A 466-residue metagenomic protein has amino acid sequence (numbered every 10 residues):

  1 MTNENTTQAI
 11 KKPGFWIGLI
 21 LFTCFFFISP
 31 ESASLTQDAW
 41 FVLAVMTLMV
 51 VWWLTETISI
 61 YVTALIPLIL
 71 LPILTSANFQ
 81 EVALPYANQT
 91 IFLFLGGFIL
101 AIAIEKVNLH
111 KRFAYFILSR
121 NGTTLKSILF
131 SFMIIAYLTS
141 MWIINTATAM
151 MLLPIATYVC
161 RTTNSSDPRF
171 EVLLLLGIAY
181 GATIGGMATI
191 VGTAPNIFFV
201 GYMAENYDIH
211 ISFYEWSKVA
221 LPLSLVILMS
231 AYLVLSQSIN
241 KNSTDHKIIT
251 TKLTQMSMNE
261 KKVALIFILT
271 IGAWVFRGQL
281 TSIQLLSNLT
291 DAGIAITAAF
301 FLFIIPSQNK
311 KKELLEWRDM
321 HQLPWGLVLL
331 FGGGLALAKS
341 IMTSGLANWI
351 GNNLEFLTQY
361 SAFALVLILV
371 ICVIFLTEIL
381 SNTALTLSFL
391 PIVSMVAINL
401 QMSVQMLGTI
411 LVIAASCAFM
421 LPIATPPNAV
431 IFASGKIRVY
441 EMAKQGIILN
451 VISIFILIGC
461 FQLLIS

Functional and structural regions predicted by a protein language model:
M1-L93, E215-N352, I448-I454, I458-S466: Hydrophobic transmembrane alpha-helices of multi-pass small-molecule transporters
E31, L48, Y61-V62, I66-P168 (+3 more regions): Membrane-embedded alpha-helical segments and adjacent helix-loop junctions characteristic of multi-pass solute
L70, V200-D208, K436-V439: Interfacial segments of multi-pass membrane proteins
F94, L125-T139, S165-G185, I211-V219 (+3 more regions): Alpha-helical transmembrane segments of multi-pass membrane proteins
T148-L153, T157, V172-V200, A220-H246: Transmembrane-helix bundle segments that line or gate the permeation/cavity pathway in multi-pass membrane proteins
E205-S212, S394-M406, I465-S466: Helix-coil boundary and interhelical linker segments in multi-pass alpha-helical membrane proteins
A433-I452: Interfacial loop-to-transmembrane junctions
